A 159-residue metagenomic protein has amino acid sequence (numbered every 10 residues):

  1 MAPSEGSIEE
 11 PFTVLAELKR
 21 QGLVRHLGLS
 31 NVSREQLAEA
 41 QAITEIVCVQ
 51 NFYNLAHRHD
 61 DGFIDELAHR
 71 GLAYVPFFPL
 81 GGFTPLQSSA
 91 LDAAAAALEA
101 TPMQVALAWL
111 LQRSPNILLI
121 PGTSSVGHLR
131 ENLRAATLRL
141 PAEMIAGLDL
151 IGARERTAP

Functional and structural regions predicted by a protein language model:
A2-P159: Beta/alpha (TIM)-barrel catalytic core signal, keyed to glycine-rich beta->alpha loops juxtaposed to Asp/Glu that bind
